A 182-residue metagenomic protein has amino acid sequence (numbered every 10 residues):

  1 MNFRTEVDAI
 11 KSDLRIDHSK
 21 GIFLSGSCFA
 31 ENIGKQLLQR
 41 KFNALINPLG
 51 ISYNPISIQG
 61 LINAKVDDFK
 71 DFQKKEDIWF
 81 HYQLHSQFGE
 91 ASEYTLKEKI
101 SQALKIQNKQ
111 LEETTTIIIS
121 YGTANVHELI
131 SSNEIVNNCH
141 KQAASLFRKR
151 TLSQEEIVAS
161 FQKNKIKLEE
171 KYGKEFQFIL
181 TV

Functional and structural regions predicted by a protein language model:
M1-V182: Extracellular glycan-modifying ectodomains
